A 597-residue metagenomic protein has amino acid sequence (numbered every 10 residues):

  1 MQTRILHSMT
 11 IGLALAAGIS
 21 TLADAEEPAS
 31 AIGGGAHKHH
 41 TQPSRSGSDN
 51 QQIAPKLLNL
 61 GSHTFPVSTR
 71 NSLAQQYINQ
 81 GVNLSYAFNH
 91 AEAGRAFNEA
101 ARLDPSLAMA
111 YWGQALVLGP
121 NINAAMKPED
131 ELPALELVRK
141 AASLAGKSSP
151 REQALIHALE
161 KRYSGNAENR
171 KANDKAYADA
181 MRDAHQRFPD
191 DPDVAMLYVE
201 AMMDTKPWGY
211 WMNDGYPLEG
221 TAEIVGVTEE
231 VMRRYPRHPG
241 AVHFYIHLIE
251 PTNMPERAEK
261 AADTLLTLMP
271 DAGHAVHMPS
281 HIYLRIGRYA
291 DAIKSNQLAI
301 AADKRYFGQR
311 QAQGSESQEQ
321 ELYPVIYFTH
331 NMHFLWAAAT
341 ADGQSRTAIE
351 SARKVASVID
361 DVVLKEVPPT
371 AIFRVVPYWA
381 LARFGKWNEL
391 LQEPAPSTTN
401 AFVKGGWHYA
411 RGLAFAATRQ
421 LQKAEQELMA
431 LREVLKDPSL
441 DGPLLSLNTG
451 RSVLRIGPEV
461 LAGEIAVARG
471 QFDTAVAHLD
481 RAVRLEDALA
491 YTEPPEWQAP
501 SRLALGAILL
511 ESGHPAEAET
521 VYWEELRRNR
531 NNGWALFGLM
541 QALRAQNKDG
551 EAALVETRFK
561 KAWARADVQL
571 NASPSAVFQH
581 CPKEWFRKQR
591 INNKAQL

Functional and structural regions predicted by a protein language model:
S72-N79, L107-L118, K147-A167, D190-M212 (+8 more regions): Amphipathic alpha-helical repeat scaffolds of TPR domains
I78, W112-G113, M196, H243-F244 (+11 more regions): Alpha-solenoid helical repeat scaffolds
L84, L118, K161, M202 (+8 more regions): Residue at a conserved register position within TPR or TPR-like alpha-solenoid repeats
R102-L103, H185-R187, M232-R234, T264-D271 (+8 more regions): Solenoid-like repeat scaffolds
A108, A115-G119, E129-G146, A290-K304 (+6 more regions): TPR/TPR-like (Sel1-like) alpha-helical repeat modules
